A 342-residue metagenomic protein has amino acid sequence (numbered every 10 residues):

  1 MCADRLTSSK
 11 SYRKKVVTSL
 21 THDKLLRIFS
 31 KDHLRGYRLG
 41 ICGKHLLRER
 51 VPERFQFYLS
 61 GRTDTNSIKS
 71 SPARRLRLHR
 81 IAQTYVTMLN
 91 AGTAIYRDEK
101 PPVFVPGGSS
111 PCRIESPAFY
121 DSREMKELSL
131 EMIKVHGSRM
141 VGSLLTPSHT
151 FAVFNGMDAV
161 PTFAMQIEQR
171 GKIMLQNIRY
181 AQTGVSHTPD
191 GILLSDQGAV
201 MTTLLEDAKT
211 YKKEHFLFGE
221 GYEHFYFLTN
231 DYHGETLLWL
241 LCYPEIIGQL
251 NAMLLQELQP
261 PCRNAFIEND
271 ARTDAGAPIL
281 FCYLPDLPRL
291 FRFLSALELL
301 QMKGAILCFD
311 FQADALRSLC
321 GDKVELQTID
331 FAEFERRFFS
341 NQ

Functional and structural regions predicted by a protein language model:
M1-D4: Short amphipathic alpha-helical interface segments
L6-H22: Short amphipathic alpha-helical interaction segments
L6-T7, S70-R74: Short, charged/polar micro-motifs that form catalytic or ligand-binding hotspots
Y12, L39, A73-L76: Non-membrane alpha-helical secondary structure
T18, I28-G61: Accessory beta->alpha helical hairpin/"wing" motif in late/C-terminal subdomains of nucleic-acid enzymes
Y58-S70: A short, surface-exposed helix-loop junction/capping segment
R75-Q342: Electrostatic, structured charged patches in enzyme active sites and in nucleic-acid/phosphate-binding
